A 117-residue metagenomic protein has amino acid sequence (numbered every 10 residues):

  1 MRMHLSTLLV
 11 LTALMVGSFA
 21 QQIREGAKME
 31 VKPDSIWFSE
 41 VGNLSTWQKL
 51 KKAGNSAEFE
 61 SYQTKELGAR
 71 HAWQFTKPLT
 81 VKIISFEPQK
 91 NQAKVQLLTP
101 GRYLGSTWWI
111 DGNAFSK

Functional and structural regions predicted by a protein language model:
M1-L8: Bacterial N-terminal signal peptides that target proteins for export
R2, F19-A20: Intrinsically disordered, low-complexity regions enriched for glutamine and histidine
T12: Active-site phosphate/ATP/adenylate-binding loop shared across adenylate-forming ligases
M15-G17: N-terminal signal peptide c-region/cleavage motif recognized by signal peptidases
Q21-W37, N43, Q96-K117: Boundary regions of SH3-family modules and the immediately adjacent low-complexity/disordered segments in eukaryotic
Q22, A27-I83, E87: Beta-loop motif signature
A72-G112: SH3/SH3-like beta-barrel superfamily modules
